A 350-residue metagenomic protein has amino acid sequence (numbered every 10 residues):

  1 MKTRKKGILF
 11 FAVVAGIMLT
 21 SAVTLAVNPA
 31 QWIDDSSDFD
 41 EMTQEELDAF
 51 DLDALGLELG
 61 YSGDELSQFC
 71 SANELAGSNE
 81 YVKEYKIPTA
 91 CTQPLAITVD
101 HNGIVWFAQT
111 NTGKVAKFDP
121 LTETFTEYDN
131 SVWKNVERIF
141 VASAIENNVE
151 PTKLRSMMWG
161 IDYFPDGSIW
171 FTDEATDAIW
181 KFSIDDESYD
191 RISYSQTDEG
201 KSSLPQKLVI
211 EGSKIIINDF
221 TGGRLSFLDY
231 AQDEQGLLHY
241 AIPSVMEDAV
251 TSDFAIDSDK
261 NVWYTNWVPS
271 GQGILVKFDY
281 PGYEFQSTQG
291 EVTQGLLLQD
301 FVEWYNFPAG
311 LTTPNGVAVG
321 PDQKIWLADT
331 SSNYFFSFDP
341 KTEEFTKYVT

Functional and structural regions predicted by a protein language model:
M1-Q31: Secretory targeting signatures
E41, D48-Y81, S287-G295: Blade/loop signatures of beta-propeller domains
G56-F69, K83-K114: Beta-strand-rich domains and repeat architectures in extracellular enzymes and scaffolds, especially beta-propellers
S67-T92, V141-N148, L298-V302: A short helix->beta-strand "capping" segment at the edge of beta-propeller domains
A90-N102, K134-P165, T197-G212, M246-D259 (+1 more regions): Beta-rich, blade/repeat-based domains predominating in secreted/periplasmic proteins but also intracellular
Q93, N111, M157, A175 (+7 more regions): Beta-rich catalytic cores
V105-N111, L154, F171-A175, I217-G222 (+2 more regions): Conserved beta-strand positions in repeat-built beta-propeller and related beta-rich domains
D119-E123, S183-E187, D229-E234, D279-Y283 (+1 more regions): Short loop/turn segments that connect beta-strands within beta-propeller blades
